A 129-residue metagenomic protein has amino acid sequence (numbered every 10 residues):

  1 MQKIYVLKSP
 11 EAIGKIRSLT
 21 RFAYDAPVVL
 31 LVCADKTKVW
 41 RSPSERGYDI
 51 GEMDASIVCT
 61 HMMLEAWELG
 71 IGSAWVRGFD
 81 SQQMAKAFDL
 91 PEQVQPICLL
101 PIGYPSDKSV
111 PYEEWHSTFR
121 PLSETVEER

Functional and structural regions predicted by a protein language model:
M1-V58: Glycine/small-residue-rich phosphate/adenosyl-binding loop
I16-S18, A85-F88: Short beta-alpha junctions and helix-cap segments that line functional grooves
A23, P91-V94: Short, hinge-like loop/turn segments at secondary-structure boundaries
P27, V94-L100: Short hydrophobic/aromatic-enriched beta-strand-loop microsegments
L30, R46-A87: Small-aliphatic-rich amphipathic alpha-helix that forms the alpha element of a beta-alpha
A34, G78, Y104: Short secondary-structure boundary segments
W40-R41, Q83-A85, D107-P111: Short active-site-adjacent structural elements
L99-R129: C-terminal helix-cap and adjacent tail motif
